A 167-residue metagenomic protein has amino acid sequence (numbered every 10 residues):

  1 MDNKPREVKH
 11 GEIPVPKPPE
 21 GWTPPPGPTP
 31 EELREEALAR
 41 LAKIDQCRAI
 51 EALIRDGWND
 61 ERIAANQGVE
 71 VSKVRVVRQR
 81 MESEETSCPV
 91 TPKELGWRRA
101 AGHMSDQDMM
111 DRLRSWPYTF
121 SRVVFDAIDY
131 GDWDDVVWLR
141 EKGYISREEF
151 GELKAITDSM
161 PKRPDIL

Functional and structural regions predicted by a protein language model:
D2-L167: Acidic, Ser/Pro/Thr-rich low-complexity regulatory regions and the short amphipathic helical interaction modules they
